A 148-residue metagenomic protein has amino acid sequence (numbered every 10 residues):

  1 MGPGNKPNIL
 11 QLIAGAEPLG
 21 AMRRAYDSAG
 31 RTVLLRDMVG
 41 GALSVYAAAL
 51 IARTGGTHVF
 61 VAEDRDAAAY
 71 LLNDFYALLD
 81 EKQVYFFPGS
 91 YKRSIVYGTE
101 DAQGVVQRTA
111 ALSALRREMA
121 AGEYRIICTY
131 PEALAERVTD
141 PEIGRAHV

Functional and structural regions predicted by a protein language model:
M1-H147: ASCE RecA-like P-loop NTPase motor cores that couple ATP hydrolysis to mechanical translocation on nucleic acids
